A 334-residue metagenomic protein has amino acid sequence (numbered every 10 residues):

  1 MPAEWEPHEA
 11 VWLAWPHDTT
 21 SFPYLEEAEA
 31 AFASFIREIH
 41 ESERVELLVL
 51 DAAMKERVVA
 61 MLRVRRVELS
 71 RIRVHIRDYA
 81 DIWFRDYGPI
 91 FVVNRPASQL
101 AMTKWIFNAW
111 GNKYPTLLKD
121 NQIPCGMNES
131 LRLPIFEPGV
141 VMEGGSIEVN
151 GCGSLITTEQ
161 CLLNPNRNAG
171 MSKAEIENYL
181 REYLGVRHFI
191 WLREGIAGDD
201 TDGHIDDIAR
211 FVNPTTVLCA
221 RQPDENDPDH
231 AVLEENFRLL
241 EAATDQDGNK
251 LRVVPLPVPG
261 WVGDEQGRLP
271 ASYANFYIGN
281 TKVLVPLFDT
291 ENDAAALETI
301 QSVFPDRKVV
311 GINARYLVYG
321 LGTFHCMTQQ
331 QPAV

Functional and structural regions predicted by a protein language model:
M1-V334: The feature marks the mature, well-folded catalytic cores of soluble enzymes
